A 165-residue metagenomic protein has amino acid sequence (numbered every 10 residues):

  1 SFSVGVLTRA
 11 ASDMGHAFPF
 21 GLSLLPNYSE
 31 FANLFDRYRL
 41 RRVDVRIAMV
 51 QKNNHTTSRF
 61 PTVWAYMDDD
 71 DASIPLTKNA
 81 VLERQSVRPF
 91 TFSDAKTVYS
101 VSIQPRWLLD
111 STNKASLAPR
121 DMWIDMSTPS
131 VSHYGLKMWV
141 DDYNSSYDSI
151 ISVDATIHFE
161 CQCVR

Functional and structural regions predicted by a protein language model:
S1-R165: Capsid-like jelly-roll
